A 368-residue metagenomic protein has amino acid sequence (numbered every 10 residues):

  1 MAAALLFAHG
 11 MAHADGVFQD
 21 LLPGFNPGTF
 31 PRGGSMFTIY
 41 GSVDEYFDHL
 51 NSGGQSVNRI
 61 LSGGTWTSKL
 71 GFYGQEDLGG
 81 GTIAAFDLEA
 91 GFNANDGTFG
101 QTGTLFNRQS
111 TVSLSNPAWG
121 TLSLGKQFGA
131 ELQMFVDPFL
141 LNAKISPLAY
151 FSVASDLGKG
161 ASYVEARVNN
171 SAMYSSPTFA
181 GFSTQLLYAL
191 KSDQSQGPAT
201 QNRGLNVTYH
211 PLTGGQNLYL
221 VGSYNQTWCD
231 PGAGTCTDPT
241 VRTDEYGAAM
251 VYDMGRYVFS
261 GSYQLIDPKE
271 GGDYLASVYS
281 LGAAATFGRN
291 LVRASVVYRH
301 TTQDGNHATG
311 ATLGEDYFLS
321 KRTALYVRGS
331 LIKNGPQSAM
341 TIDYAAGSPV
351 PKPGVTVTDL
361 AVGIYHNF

Functional and structural regions predicted by a protein language model:
G24-L50, V57-L190, A199-Q201, T208-P211: Outer membrane beta-barrel
R32-G34, D77-G79, P117-W119, F179-A180 (+5 more regions): Outer-membrane beta-barrel channels and translocator barrels
F37-E45, G80, A84-L88, L122 (+9 more regions): Transmembrane beta-strands of outer-membrane beta-barrel proteins
D44-Y46, E89-G91, Q127-E131, A166 (+7 more regions): Outer-membrane beta-barrel pore domains and translocons
Q55-G64, G100-T104, S162-V164, Q194-Q201 (+5 more regions): Replace "Gram-negative outer membrane beta-barrel proteins" with "bacterial and organellar outer membrane beta-barrel
G71-Y73, T111-L114, M173-S175, N206-T208 (+4 more regions): Outer-membrane beta-barrel architecture
G204-Y317, R328-L331: Detector for outer-membrane/organellar transmembrane beta-barrel domains, recognizing the amphipathic beta-strand
K352-F368: Outer-membrane beta-barrel "beta-signal"
